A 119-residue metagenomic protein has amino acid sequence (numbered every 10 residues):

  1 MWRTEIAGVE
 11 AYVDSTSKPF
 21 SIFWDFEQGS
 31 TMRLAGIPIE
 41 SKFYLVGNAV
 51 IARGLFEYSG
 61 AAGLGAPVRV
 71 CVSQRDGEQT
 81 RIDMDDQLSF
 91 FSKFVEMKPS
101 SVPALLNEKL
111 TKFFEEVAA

Functional and structural regions predicted by a protein language model:
M1-A119: Feature detects long, helix-prone N-terminal segments enriched in hydrophobes
